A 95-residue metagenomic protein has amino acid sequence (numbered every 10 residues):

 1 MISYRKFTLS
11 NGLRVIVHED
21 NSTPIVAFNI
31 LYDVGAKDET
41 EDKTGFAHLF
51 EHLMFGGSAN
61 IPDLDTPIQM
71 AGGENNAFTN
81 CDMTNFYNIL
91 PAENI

Functional and structural regions predicted by a protein language model:
M1-I25: N- or domain-start disorder-to-order transition segments that initiate the globular core
A27-A92: M16/MPP (pitrilysin/insulinase) zinc-metallopeptidase core fold and M16-derived inactive scaffolds
